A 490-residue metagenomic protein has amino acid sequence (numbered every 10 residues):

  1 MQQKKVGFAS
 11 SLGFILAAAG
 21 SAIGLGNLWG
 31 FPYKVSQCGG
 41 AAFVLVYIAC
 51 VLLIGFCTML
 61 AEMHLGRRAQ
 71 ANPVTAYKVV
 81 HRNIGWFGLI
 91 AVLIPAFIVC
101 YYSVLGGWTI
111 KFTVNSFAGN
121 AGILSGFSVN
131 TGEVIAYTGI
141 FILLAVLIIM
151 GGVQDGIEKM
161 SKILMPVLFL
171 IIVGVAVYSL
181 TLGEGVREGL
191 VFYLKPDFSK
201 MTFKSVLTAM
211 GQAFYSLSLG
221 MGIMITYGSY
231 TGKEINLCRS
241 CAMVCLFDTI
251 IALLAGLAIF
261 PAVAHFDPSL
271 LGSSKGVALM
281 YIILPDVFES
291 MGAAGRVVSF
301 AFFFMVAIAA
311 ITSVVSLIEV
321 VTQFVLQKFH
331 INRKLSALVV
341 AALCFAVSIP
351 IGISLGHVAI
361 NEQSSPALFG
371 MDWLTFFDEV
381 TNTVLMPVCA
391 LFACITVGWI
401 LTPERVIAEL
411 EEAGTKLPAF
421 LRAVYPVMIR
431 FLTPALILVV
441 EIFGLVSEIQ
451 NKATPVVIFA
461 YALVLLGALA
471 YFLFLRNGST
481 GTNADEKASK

Functional and structural regions predicted by a protein language model:
M1-G30, T58-M63, R67-V79, G85-W86 (+2 more regions): Membrane-interface "cap" regions at the ends of multi-pass membrane proteins
Q2-F8, E158, K162-I311, V315 (+3 more regions): Membrane-embedded translocation segments of transport machinery
Q2-V6, Y33-C38, R68-I90, S103-G156 (+7 more regions): Inter-helical loop and helix-membrane interface segments of multi-pass membrane transporters/permeases
V6, V35-A61, F87, V134 (+2 more regions): Extracellular loop-to-transmembrane helix junctions
G7-A18, A42-V46, N83-A96, Y137-F141 (+6 more regions): Select transmembrane alpha-helical segments in multipass membrane proteins
S10-I48, I225-G228, R239-A242, L246-T249 (+1 more regions): Transmembrane helix-boundary motif of multi-pass solute transporters/channels
V99-A121, F169-L194, P261-H265, P350-G356 (+3 more regions): Hydrophobic alpha-helical segments and their helix-loop junctions in multi-pass secondary transporters
I311-S316, A337-V340, C344-I351, L355 (+4 more regions): Hydrophobic alpha-helical segments of multi-pass membrane transport proteins
